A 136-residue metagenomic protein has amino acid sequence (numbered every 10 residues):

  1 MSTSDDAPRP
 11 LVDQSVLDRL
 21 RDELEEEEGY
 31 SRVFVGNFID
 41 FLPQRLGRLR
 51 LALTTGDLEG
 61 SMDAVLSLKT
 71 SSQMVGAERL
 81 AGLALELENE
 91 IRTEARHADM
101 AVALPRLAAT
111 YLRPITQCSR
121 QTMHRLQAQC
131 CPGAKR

Functional and structural regions predicted by a protein language model:
M1-D63, S67, Q73-M74, E78-R136: Two-component system phosphorelay core
